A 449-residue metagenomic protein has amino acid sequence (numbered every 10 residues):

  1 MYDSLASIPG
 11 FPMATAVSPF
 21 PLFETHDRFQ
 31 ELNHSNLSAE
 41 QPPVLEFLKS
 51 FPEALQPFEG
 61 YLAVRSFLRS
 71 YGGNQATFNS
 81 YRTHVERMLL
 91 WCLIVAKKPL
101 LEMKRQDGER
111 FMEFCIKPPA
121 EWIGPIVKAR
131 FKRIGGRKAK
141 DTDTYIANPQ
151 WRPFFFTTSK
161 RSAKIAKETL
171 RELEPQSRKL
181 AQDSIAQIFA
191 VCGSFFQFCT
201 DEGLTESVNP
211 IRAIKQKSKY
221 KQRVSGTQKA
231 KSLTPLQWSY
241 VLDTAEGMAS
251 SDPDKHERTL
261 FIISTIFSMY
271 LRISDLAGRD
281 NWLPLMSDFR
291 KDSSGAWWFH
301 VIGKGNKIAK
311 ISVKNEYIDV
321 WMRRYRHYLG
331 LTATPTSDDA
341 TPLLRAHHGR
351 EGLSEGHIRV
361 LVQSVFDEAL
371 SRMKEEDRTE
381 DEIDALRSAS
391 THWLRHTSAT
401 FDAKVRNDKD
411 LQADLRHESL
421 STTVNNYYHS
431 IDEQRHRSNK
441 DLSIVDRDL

Functional and structural regions predicted by a protein language model:
Y61-N79, E86-T227, M248-A249: N-terminal core-binding DNA-recognition domain of tyrosine recombinases/integrases
K179-Q182, Y240-I273: Basic, Lys/Arg- and aromatic-enriched nucleic-acid-binding interface segment
G193-Q197, E257-A277, F299, F401: Short pre-functional
G278-R323, H327-G330: Conserved tyrosine-mediated DNA breakage-rejoining catalytic core shared by Y-recombinases
G303-R323, D339-V365, S390: C-terminal catalytic core of Y-nucleophile DNA break-rejoin enzymes
R359-A413, L420-S421: Short, basic (Lys/Arg/His-rich) helix/loop patches that form interaction surfaces in the mid-to-C-terminal regions
L415-K440: Catalytic-site neighborhood detector that most strongly recognizes the C-terminal catalytic loop/helix of tyrosine
D441-L449: C-terminal secondary-structure termini that scaffold catalytic or DNA-interacting sites
